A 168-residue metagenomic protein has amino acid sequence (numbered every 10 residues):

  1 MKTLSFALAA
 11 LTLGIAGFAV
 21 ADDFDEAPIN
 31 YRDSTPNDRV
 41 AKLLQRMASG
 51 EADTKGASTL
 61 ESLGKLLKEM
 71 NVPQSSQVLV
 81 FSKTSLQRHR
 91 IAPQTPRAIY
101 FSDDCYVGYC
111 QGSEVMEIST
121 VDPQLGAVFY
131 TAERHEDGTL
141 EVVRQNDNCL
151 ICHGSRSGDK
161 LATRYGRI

Functional and structural regions predicted by a protein language model:
M1-A7: Bacterial N-terminal signal peptides that target proteins for export
A7-A16: Bacterial N-terminal signal peptides
L13, V72-P73, C110, V121: A generic structural signal for short, solvent-exposed coil/turn residues that cap or connect secondary-structure
A21-Q87, P96-I99, Y106, V115-E117: Conserved small-residue
Q87-H89, D159: Flexible loop/turn segments at secondary-structure boundaries
I91-P93: Short, glycine/acidic-enriched capping/hinge loops at junctions between secondary-structure elements
S102, Y106-I168: Sequence context surrounding c-type heme c attachment/ligation sites in exported
